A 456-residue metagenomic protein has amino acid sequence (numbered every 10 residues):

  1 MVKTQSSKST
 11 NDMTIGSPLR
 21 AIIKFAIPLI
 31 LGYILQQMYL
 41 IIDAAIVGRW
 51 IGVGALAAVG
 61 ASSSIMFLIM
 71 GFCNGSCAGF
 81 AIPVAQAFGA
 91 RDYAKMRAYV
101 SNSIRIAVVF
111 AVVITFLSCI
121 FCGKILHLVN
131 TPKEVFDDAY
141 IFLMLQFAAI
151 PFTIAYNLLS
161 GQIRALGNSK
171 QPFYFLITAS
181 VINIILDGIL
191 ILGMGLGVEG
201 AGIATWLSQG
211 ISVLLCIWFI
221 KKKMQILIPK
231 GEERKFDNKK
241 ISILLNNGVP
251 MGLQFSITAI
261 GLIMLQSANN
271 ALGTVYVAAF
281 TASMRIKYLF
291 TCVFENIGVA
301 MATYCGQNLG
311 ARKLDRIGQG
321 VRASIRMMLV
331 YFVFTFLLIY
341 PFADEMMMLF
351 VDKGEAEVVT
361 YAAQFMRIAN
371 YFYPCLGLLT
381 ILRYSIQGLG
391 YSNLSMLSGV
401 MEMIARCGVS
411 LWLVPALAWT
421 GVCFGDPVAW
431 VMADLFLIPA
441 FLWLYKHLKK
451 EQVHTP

Functional and structural regions predicted by a protein language model:
M1-A26, V84-A149, G193-V249, C305-F372 (+1 more regions): Short alpha-helical transmembrane segments in multi-pass integral membrane proteins
I15, L19-M38, I42, I65-F72 (+7 more regions): Residue-level signal for short hydrophobic patches within transmembrane helices of multi-pass membrane transporters
K24-D43, L145, Y156, A179 (+4 more regions): Transmembrane helical elements of multi-pass membrane transporters/channels
M38-L56, L126-K133, I189-L196, S256-L289 (+3 more regions): Helix-terminus/linker motif at the lipid-water interface of multi-pass membrane proteins
V47-F67, K133-D138, V198-E199, K240-N247 (+5 more regions): Interfacial/gating helices of multi-pass transporter permease domains
L56-F116, T153-P172, A279-A343, L376-S398: Small-residue-rich hydrophobic transmembrane alpha-helices
L68-G71, N183-G188, V213-I217, L289-C292 (+3 more regions): Hydrophobic transmembrane alpha-helices of multi-pass small-molecule transporters
C77, L145-R164, P172-S180, A201-L214 (+4 more regions): Short runs within selected transmembrane alpha-helices of multi-pass transporters and secretion channels
